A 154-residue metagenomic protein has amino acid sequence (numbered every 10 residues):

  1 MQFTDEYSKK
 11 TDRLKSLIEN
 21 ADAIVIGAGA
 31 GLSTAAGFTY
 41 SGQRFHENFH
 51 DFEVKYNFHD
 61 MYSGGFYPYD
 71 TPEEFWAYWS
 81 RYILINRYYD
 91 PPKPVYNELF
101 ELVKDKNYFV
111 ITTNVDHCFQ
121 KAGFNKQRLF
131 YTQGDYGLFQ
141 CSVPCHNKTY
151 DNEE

Functional and structural regions predicted by a protein language model:
M1-E154: Conserved catalytic core of sirtuin-type NAD+-dependent deacylases
